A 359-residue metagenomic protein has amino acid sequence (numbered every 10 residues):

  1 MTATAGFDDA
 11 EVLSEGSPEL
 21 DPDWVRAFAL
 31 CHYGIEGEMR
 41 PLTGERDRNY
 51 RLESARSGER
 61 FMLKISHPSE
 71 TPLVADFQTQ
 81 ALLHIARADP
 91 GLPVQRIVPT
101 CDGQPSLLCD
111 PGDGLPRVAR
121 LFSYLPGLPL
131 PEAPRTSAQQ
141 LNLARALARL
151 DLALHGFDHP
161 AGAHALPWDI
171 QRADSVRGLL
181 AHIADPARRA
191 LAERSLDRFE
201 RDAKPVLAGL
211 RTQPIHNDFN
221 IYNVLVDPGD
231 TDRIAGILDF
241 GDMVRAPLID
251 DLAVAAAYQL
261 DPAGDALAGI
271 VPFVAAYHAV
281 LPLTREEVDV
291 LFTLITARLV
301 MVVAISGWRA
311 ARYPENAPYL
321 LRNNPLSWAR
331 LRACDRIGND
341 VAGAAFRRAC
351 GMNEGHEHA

Functional and structural regions predicted by a protein language model:
M1-G37: Juxta-kinase regulatory segment immediately upstream of eukaryotic protein kinase catalytic domains
A10-L13, G178, H182, V302-A359: ATP/Mg2+ or Mg2+-diphosphate-binding catalytic cores that bind nucleotide phosphates or diphosphates via glycine-rich
P18-F28, D158-H159, D174-N217, D227-G229 (+1 more regions): An alpha-helical support segment within catalytic cores of ATP-dependent transferases
E45-G58, M62-L63, I97, E200-D250 (+1 more regions): Active-site acidic catalytic loop and adjacent metal/ATP-binding pocket of ATP-dependent phosphoryl transfer enzymes
I65-G114, A133, S137-L141: A conserved alpha-helical element in kinase catalytic cores
C101, L130-A190, L210-T212, P318-N323: A cross-family kinase active-site recognition segment
G103, L115-A133, A173-D185, M301-P318: A glycine-centered beta->alpha junction motif in the catalytic cores of kinase/phosphotransferase enzymes
I249-P282, T296-P314: Active-site activation/catalytic loop segments of kinase-like enzymes and analogous catalytic loops in related
